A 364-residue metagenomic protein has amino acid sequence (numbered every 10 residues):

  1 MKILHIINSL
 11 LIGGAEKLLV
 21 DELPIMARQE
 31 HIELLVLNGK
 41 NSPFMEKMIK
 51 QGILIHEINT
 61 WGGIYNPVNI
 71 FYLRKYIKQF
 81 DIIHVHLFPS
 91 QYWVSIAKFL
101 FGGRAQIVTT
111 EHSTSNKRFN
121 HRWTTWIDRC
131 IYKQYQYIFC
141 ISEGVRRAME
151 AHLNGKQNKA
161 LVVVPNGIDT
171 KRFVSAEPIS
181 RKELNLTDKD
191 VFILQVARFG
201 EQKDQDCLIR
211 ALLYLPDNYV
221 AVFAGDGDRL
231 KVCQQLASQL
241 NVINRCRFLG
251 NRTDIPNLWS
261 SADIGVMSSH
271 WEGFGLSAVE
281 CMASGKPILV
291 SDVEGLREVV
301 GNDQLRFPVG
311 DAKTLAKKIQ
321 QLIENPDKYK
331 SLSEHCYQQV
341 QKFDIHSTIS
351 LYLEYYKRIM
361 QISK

Functional and structural regions predicted by a protein language model:
H5-N66, D228-R229: N-terminal strand-loop element at the rim of the active site of nucleotide-sugar-dependent glycosyltransferases
G13-P24, V191-Y214, D228-Q234, K313: A conserved mid-protein helix/loop that constitutes part of the nucleotide-sugar donor-binding site
L35, P287-V290: Short hydrophobic beta-strand element within catalytic cores of glycosyltransferases and related nucleotide-activated
V85-W93, E111: Short His-centered aromatic/hydrophobic patch
Y135-A160, I168, R172: A short, active-site helix/loop in glycosyltransferases that binds the activated sugar's phosphate group
F173-L186, K328: A short helix/loop element that forms part of the nucleotide-sugar donor recognition site in Leloir-type
N251, H270: Aromatic "clamp/platform" in nucleotide-sugar-dependent glycosyltransferases that forms part of the donor/acceptor
Q304-A312, Q321-P326: Conserved acidic donor-binding segment of nucleotide-sugar-dependent glycosyltransferases
